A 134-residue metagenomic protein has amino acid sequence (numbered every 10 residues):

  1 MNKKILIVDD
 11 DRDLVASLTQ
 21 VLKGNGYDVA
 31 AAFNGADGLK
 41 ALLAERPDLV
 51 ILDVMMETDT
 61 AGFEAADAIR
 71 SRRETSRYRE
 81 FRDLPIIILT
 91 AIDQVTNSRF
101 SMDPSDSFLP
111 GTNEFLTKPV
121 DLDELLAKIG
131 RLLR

Functional and structural regions predicted by a protein language model:
N2, R46-D48, E74-I87: His-Asp phosphorelay/catalytic-motif detector in bacterial-type signaling
V8-D9, A32, V50: Conserved sequence signature across two-component system core domains
R12-A30: Two-component/phosphorelay signaling modules centered on CheY-like receiver
V15, L42, I51, A66-R70 (+1 more regions): Hydrophobic alpha-helical motif in two-component signaling modules
A31-K40, G62: Helix N-cap/capping motif at the beta->alpha junctions
A32-F33, E57-T60, A68-I69: Hydrophobic residue at a beta-alpha junction that N-caps the helix immediately following a catalytic beta-strand/loop
E45-I51, M56-E57: Active-site beta3 strand of CheY-like receiver
A61-E64, S76-R82, I92-L116, D123 (+1 more regions): Alpha4 helix (beta4-alpha4-beta5 surface) of REC/receiver domains from two-component response regulators
